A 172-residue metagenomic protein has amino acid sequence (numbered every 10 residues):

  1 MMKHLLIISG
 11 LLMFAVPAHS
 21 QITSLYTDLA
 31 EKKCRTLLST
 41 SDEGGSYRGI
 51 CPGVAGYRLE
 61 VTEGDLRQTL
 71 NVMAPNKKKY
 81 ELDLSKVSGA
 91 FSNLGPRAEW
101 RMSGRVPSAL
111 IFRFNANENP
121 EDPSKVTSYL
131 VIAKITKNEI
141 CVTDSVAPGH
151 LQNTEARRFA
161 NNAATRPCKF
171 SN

Functional and structural regions predicted by a protein language model:
H4-L5, V16-L84: Charge-rich, low-complexity N-terminal segments
L6-L12: Hydrophobic helical h-region of N-terminal Sec-dependent signal peptides in bacterial secretory/periplasmic proteins
F14-P17, I132: Residue-level detector of intrinsically disordered, flexible termini and proteolytic processing junctions
P75-K79, F91-G95, N162: Alpha-helical elements of Rossmann-like donor-binding domains used by nucleotide-donor carbohydrate transfer enzymes
L84-A147: Short helix/strand-capping turn motifs
I140-N172: C-terminal partner/receptor-binding element of secreted or periplasmic proteins
